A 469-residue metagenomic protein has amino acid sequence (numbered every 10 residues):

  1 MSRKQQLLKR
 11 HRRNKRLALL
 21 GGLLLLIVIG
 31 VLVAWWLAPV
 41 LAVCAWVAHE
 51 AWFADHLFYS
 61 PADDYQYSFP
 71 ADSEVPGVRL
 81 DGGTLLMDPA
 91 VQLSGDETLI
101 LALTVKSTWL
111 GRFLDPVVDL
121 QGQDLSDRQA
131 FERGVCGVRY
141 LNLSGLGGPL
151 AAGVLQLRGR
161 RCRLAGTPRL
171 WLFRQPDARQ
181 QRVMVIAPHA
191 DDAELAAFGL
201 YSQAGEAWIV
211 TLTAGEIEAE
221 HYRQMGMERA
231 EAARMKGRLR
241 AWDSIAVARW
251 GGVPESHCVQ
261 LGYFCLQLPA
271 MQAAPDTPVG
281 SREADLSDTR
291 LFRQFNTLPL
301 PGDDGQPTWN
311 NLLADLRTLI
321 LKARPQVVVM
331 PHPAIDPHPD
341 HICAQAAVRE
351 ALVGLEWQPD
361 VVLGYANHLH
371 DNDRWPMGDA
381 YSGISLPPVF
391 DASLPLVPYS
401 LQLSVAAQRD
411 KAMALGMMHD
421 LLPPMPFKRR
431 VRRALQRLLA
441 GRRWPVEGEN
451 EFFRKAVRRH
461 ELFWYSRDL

Functional and structural regions predicted by a protein language model:
S2-V28, W36-A190, E194-A346, V353 (+1 more regions): Active-site beta-strand->loop->alpha-helix modules in alpha/beta enzyme cores, enriched in Gly/His/Asp(Glu)
G30-A34, L155-G159, H419, Q436-G441: Long, low-complexity, Lys/Arg-enriched
H221, A270-M271, R374-M377, P426: Short conserved micro-motifs at the rims of enzyme active sites and ligand-binding pockets
W250-G251, A351-L355, M418-L421: Phosphate/oxyanion-binding loops and surfaces in catalytic or ligand/nucleic-acid-binding neighborhoods
H341-V348, R374-Y381: Histidine/acidic-residue-rich catalytic or RNA/ligand-binding cores of hydrolases and nuclease-related proteins
G354-D379: Short, flexible loop segments at boundaries between secondary-structure elements
M377-D379, I384-A434: A conserved mid-domain beta-alpha-beta active-site/ligand-binding segment of alpha/beta enzyme cores
P445-L469: C-terminal accessory extensions appended to soluble enzyme cores
